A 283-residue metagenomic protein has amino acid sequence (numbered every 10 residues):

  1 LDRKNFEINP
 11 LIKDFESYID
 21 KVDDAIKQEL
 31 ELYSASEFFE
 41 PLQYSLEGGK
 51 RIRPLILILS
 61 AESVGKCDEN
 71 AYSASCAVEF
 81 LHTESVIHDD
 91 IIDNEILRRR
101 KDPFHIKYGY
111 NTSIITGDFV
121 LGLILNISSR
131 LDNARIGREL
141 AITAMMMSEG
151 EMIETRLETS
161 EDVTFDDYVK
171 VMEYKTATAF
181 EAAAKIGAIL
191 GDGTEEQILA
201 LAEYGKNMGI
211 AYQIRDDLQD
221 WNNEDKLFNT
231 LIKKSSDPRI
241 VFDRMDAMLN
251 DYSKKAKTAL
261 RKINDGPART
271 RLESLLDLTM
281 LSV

Functional and structural regions predicted by a protein language model:
L1-T83, I87, I91-I106, I142-T143 (+3 more regions): Conserved N-terminal diphosphate/IPP-binding helix and adjacent helical/loop segment of trans-prenyltransferase domains
D2, V64, I87-K107, G117 (+5 more regions): Acidic, Mg2+-coordinating active-site segments of isoprenoid diphosphate-utilizing enzymes
N5-F6, I240-V283: C-terminal charged capping/lid subdomain of soluble metabolic enzymes
Y44-K50, T112-S113, M172, M245: Solvent-exposed loop and edge beta-strand segments that line ligand/cofactor-binding and catalytic clefts
I56, I124, G150, A256 (+1 more regions): Residue-level signal for inorganic ion chemistry
L59, K185-G187, A259: Alpha-helical transmembrane segments of multipass membrane proteins
L125-I142, V241-F242: Transmembrane helix-loop-helix
F165-K175: A short glycine-threonine-serine/GTX helix/turn-capping micro-motif
